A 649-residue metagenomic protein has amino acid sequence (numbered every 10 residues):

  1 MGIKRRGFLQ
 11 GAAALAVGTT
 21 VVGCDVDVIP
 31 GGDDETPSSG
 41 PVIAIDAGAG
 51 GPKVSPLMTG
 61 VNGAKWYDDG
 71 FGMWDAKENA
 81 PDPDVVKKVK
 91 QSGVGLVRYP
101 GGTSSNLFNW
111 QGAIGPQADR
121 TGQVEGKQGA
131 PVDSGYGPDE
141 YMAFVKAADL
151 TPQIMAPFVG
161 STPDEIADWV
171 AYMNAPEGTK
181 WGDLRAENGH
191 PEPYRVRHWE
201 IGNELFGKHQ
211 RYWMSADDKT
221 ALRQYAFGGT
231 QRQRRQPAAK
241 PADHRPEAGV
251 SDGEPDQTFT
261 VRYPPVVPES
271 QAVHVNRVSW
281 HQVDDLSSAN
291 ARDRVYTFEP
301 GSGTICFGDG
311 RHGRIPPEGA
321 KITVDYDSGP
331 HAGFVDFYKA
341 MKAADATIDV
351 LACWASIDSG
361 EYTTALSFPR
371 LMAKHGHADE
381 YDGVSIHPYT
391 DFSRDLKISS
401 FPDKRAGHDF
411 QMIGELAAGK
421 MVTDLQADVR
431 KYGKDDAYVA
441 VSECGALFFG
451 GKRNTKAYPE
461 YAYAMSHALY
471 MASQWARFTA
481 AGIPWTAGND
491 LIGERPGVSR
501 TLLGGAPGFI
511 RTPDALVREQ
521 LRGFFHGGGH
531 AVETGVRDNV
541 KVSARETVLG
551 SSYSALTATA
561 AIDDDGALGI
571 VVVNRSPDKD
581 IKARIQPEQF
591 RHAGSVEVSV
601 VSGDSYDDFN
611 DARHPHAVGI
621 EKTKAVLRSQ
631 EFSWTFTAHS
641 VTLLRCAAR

Functional and structural regions predicted by a protein language model:
M1-A16: N-terminal secretory signal peptides and thylakoid transit peptides that target proteins across membranes
V22-G23: C-terminal motif of bacterial Sec signal peptides marking the signal peptidase cleavage site
P37-Q236, D327-D382, P388: N-terminal catalytic cores of secreted or lumenal carbohydrate-active enzymes
G229-R311, P316-S328: Extended beta-strand solenoid/passenger and fiber regions
G329-S466, A481: Noncatalytic carbohydrate-binding groove/subsite architecture in carbohydrate-active enzymes
V441-L556: Aromatic/acidic polysaccharide-binding cleft in carbohydrate-active enzymes
S551-H592, V598, G603, T642-R645: Carbohydrate-binding surface patches
F590-F636: Acidic, Ser/Thr/Pro-rich beta/coil linker or hinge segments at domain junctions
